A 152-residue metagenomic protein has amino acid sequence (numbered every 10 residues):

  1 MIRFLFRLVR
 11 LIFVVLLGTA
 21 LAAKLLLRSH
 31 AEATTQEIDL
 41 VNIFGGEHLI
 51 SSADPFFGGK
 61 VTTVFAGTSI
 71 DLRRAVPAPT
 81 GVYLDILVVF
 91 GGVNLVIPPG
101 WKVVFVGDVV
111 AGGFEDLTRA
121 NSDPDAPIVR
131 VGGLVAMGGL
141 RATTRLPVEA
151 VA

Functional and structural regions predicted by a protein language model:
I2-R28: Hydrophobic alpha-helical topogenic segments used for membrane insertion/localization
R3, G18-L21, V41, P55 (+1 more regions): A composition-biased, non-transmembrane "mature-region" signal
S29-T34: Extended, small-residue-rich solenoid/repeat segments and analogous flexible loops that form exposed scaffolds
T35-S51: Membrane-cytosol interface motif
E47-D54, G59-T63, G67-A152: Short, surface-exposed interaction patches in beta-rich subdomains that mediate adhesion/assembly near membranes
